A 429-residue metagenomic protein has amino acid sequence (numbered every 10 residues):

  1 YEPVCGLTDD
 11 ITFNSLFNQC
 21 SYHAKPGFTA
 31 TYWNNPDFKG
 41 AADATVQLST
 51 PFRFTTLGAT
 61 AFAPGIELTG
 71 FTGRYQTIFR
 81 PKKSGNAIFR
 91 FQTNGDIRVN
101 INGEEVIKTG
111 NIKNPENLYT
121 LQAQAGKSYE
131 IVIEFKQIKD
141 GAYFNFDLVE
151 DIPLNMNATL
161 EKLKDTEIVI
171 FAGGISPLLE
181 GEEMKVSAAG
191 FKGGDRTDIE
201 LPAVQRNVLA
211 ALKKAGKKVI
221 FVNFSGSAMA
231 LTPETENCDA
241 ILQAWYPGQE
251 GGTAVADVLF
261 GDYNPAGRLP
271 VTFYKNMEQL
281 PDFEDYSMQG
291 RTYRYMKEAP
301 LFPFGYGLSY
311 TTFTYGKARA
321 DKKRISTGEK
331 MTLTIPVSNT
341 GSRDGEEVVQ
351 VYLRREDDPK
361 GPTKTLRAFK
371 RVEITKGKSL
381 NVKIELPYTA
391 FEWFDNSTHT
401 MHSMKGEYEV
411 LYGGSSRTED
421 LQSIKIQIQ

Functional and structural regions predicted by a protein language model:
Y1-Q429: C-terminal non-catalytic regions of proteins with extracellular/luminal or membrane-system context
